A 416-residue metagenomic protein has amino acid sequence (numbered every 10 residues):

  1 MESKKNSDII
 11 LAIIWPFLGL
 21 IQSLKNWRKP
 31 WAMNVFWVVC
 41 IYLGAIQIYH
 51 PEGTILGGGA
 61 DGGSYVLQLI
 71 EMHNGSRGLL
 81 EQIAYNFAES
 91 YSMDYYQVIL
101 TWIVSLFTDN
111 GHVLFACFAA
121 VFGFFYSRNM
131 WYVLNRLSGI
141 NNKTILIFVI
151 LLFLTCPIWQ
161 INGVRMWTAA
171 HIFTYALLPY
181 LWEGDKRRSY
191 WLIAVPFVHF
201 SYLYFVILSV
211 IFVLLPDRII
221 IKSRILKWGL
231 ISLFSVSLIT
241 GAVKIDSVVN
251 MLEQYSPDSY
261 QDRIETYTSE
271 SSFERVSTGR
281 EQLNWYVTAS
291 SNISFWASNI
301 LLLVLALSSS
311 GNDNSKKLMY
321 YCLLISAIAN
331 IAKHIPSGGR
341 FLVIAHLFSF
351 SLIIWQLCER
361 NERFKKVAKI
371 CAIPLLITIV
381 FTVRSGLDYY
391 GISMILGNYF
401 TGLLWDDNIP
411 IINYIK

Functional and structural regions predicted by a protein language model:
K29-F36, R188, L226, S310-L323 (+1 more regions): Membrane-interfacial loop-to-transmembrane alpha-helix junctions, especially the N-terminal start
I48-Y49, G53-V66, M72-G78, Y204-G339 (+1 more regions): Alpha-helical transmembrane segments and terminal signal-anchor/GPI-anchor hydrophobic tails, characterized by long
G63, L67-I70, L80-D109: Short hydrophobic/aromatic helix or loop-helix immediately within or flanking a transmembrane segment in polytopic
C117-L137: Transmembrane-helix motifs of polytopic, lipid-linked glycan transferases
M130-F153: Transmembrane-helix signature of polytopic, membrane-embedded enzymes that assemble or transfer cell-envelope glycans
C156, R187-I211, S326-N330: Membrane-interface alpha helices of multi-pass inner-membrane proteins
I158-T174, A345-H346: Multi-pass, polyprenyl lipid-linked donor-dependent membrane glycosyltransferases
F173-R187: Membrane-interface transmembrane helices that cradle and orient dolichyl/undecaprenyl
